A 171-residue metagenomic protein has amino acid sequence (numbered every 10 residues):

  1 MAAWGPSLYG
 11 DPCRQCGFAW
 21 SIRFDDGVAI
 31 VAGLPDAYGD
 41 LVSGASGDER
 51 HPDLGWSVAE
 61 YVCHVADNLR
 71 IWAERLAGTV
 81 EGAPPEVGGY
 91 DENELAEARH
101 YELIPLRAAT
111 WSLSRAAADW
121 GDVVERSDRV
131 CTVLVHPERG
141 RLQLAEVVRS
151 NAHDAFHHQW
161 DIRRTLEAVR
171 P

Functional and structural regions predicted by a protein language model:
M1-G10, G47-A96, R129-P171: Short, contiguous alpha-helical
M1-G33: Terminal targeting/low-complexity segments that flank the catalytic cores of oxidoreductases
A19, R23-I30, D53, S112 (+2 more regions): Short, contiguous, pocket-lining structural segments that sit at or immediately flank catalytic/ligand-binding sites
I22-A29, G82, I104, A108 (+1 more regions): Solvent-exposed interaction patches of small proteins and small membrane subunits
I22-S46, H51-P52: Short, contiguous, helix-prone interaction/anchoring segments in small proteins
V28, A32, G39, R70-A73 (+5 more regions): Amphipathic, non-transmembrane alpha-helical secondary structure
I30-V42, L95-V135, E146, N151: Acidic/histidine-rich alpha-helical segments that form the ligand environment of transition-metal centers
